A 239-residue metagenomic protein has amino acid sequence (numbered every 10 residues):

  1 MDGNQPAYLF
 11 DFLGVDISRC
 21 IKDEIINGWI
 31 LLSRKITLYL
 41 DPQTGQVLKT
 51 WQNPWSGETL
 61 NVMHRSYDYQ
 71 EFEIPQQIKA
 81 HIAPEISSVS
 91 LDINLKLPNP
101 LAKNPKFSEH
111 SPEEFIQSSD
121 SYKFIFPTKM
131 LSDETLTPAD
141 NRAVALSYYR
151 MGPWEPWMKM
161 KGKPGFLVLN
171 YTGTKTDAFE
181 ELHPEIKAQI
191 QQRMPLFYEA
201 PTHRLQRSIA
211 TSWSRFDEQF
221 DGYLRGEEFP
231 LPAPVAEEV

Functional and structural regions predicted by a protein language model:
M1-Q43, G173-D177, P184, A188 (+1 more regions): N-terminal segment immediately downstream of the Sec signal-peptide cleavage site in secreted/extracellular proteins
G3-N141: Predominantly extracellular/secreted and cell-surface proteins with exposed, flexible low-complexity segments
K49, N61, F166-L169, D177 (+2 more regions): Intrinsically disordered, low-complexity, compositionally biased regions/tails
S56, L60, K159-G162, E218: Intrinsically disordered, low-complexity regulatory segments enriched in acidic/serine/proline/glutamine/glycine
I116-T174, E180-E185: Extended soluble regions of mature proteins
E180, Q191-E199: Long intrinsically disordered, low-complexity regulatory regions enriched in proline and serine/threonine that occur
